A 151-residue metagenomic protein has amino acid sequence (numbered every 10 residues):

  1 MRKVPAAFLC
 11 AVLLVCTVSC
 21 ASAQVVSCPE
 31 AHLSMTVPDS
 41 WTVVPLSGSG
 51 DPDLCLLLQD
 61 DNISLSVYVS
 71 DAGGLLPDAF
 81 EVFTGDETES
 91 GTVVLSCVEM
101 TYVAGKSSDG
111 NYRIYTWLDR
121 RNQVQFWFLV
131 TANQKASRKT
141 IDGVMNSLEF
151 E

Functional and structural regions predicted by a protein language model:
M1-F8: Bacterial N-terminal signal peptides that target proteins for export
F8-T17: Bacterial N-terminal signal peptides
V18-S19, D61: Intrinsic disorder/low-complexity segments in short proteins, especially the signal peptide and propeptide regions
S22-G50: N-terminal "mature-domain start" segment
H32, T36, D78, K139-G143: Extracytoplasmic/secreted proteins, especially bacterial periplasmic and envelope-associated proteins
V44-R138: Conserved polar/disulfide-associated segments of primarily extracytoplasmic proteins
D142-E151: Extracellular, beta-strand-rich glycan-interacting domains
